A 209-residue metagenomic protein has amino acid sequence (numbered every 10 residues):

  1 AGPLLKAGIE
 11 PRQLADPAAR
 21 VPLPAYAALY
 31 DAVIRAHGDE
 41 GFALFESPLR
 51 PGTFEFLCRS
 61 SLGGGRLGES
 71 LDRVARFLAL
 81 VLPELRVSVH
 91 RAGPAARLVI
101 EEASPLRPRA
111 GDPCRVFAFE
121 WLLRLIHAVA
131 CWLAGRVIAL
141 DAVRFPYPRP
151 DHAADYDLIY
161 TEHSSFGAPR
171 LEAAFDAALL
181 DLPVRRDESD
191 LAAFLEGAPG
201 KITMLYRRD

Functional and structural regions predicted by a protein language model:
A1-A103, P150-H152: N-terminal low-complexity or simple alpha-helical regulatory segments that function as activation/interaction modules
P3-L4, I126, A173: Hydrophobic structural packing positions in well-ordered secondary structure
A36-L44, V81-L85, L133, H163 (+2 more regions): Short secondary-structure junctions and interdomain/linker hinges
E55-S61, P105-P113, D181, G200: Short hinge/gating elements
V81-F119, A128-R149, A174: Conserved binding/catalytic microenvironments
R115-F119, L123, E188, A192: Short, charged, low-complexity patches
P150, L158-D209: Extended mid-to-C-terminal alpha-helical interaction segments
